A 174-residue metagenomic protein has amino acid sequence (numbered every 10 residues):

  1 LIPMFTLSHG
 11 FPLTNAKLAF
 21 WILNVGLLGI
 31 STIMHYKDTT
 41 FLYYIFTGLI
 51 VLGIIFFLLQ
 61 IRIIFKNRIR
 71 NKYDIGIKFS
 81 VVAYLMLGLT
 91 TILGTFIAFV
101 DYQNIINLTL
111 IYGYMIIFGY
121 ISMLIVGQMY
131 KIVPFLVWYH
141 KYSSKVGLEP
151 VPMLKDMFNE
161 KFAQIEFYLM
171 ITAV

Functional and structural regions predicted by a protein language model:
L1-A19, T32-L42, Q60-K78, F96-I111 (+1 more regions): Juxtamembrane membrane-water interface segments of multi-pass membrane proteins, especially cytoplasmic-side
F20, Y43-G53, I116-I117, F167: Alpha-helical transmembrane segments of polytopic membrane proteins
L23-M34, I50-Q60, Y84-G94, Y120-G127 (+1 more regions): Helical transmembrane-bundle signal
